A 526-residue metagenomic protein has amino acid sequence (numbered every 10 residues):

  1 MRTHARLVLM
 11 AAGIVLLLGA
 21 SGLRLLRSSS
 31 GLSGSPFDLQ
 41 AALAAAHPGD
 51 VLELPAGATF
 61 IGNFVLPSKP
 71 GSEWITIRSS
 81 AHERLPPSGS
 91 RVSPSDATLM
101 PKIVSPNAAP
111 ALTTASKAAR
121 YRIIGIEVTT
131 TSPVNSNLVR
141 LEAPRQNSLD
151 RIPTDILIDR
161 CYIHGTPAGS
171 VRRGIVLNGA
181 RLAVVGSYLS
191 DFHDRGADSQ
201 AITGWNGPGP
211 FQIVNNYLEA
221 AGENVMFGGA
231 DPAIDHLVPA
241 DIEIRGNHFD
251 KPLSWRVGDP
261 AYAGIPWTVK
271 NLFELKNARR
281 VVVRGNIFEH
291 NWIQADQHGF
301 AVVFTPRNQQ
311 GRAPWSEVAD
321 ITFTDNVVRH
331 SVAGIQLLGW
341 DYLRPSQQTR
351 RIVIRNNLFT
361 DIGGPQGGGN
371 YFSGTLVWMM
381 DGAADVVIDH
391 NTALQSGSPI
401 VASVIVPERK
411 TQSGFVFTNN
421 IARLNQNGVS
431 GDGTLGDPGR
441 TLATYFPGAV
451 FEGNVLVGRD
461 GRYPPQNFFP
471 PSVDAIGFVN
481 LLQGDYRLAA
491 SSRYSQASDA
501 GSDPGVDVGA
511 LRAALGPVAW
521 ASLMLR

Functional and structural regions predicted by a protein language model:
M1-A11: N-terminal Sec-pathway targeting helices
L17-G34, S522: Bacterial Sec-dependent signal peptides at the C-terminal "C-region" and cleavage site
S29-V65, A108-A111, S492-Q496, R512: Acidic Gly/Asp/Thr-rich repetitive segments characteristic of extracellular carbohydrate-active and adhesion proteins
F37, K69-N137, R160, G165-P167: Right-handed parallel beta-helix/beta-spiral solenoid domain characteristic of secreted/periplasmic
D50, V92-K102, T268, R409-N419 (+1 more regions): Acidic, glycine- and Ser/Thr-rich low-complexity intrinsically disordered tracts in extracellular/secreted proteins
G62-V65, P87-S88, P106-L112, T131-V139 (+19 more regions): Short glycine/acidic-rich loop motifs that flank beta-strands on beta-rich extracellular proteins
A119-T130, D150-G165, A180-H193, P208-G229 (+10 more regions): Right-handed parallel beta-helix
G311-P314, D341-S346, T375-G382, V404-T411 (+1 more regions): Short, contiguous acidic/charged loop-to-helix segments that flank catalytic cores in large enzymes
